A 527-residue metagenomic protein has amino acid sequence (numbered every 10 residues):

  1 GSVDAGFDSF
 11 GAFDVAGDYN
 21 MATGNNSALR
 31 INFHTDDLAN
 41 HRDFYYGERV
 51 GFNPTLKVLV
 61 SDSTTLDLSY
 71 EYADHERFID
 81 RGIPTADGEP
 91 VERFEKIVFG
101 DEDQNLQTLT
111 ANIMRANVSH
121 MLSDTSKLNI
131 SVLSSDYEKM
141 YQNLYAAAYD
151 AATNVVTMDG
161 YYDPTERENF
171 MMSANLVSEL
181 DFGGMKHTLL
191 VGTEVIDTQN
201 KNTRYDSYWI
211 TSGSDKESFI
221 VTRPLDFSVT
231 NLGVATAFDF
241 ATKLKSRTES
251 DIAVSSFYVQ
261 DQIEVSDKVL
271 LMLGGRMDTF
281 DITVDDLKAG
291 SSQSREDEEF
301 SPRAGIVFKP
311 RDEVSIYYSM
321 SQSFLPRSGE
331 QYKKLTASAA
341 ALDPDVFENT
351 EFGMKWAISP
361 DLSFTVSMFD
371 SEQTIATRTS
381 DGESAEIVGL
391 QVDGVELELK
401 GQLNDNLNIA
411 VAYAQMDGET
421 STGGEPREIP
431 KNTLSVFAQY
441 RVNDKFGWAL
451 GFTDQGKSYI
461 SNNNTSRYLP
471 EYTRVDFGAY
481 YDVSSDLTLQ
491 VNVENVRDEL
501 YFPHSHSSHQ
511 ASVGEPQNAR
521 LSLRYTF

Functional and structural regions predicted by a protein language model:
G1-P54, V60-T64, N112, L362: Outer-membrane beta-barrel translocator/receptor signature
A5-G11, M21, T35-A39, E48-V50 (+12 more regions): Transmembrane beta-strands of outer-membrane beta-barrel pores
D36, N40, F52-M121, S134-R167 (+3 more regions): Acidic/polar loop-and-plug regions of large Gram-negative outer-membrane beta-barrel proteins
K57-S61, R167, K186-T198, S246-Q373 (+4 more regions): Structural signature of Gram-negative outer-membrane beta-barrels, strongest in the C-terminal barrel of TonB-dependent
D74-E89, Q199-K201, D281, V307-E351 (+4 more regions): Surface-exposed extracellular loop regions of Gram-negative outer-membrane beta-barrel proteins, predominantly
M114-Y137, D159-D285: Face-selective signature of the C-terminal outer-membrane beta-barrel domain
N117-L133, Y137-N143, K309, S315-Y317 (+2 more regions): Membrane-embedded beta-barrel scaffold of Gram-negative outer-membrane proteins
S266-K268, S367-E372, A385-N463, S485 (+2 more regions): Gram-negative outer-membrane beta-barrel transporters
